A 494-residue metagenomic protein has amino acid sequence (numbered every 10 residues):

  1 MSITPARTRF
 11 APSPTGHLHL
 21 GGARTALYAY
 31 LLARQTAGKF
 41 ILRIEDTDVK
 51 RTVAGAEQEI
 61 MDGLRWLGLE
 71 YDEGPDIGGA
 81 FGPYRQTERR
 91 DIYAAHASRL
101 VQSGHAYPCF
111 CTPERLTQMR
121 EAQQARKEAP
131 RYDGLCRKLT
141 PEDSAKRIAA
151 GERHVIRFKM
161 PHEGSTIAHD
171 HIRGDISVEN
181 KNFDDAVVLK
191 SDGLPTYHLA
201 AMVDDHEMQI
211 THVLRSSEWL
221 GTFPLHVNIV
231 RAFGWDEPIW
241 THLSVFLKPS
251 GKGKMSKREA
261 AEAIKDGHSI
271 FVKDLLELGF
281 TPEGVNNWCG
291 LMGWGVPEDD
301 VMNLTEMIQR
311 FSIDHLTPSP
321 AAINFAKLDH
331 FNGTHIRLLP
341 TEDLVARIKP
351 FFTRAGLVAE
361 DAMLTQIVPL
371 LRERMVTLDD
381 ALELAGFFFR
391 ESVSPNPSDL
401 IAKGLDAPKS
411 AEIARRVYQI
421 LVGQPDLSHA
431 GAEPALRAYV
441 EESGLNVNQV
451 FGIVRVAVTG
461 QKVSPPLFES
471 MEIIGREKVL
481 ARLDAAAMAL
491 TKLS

Functional and structural regions predicted by a protein language model:
S2-A125, G221-A232, G284: N-terminal Rossmann-like or analogous alpha/beta NTP/dinucleotide-binding catalytic cores that position adenine
T8-P14, L42-D46, M208-V213, S269-V272 (+2 more regions): Glycine- and acidic
L20, L275-E283, P318-N324, V358-I367 (+2 more regions): Structural motif
G63, S103, I229-A232, L278 (+9 more regions): Generic, well-ordered alpha-helical scaffold segments in large soluble proteins
P83-T87, L189-K190, M208-W219, L247-N287 (+4 more regions): Conserved phosphate-binding loops in nucleotide/dinucleotide-binding enzymes
Y107-P108, T112-E262, F271, V296: Active-site cores that bind ATP or allylic diphosphates and position pyrophosphate for catalysis
T341-S443: Small-residue-rich helix-loop
H429-L490: Charged substrate- and nucleic-acid-binding regions of tRNA-handling and nucleotidyl-transfer enzymes, centered on
